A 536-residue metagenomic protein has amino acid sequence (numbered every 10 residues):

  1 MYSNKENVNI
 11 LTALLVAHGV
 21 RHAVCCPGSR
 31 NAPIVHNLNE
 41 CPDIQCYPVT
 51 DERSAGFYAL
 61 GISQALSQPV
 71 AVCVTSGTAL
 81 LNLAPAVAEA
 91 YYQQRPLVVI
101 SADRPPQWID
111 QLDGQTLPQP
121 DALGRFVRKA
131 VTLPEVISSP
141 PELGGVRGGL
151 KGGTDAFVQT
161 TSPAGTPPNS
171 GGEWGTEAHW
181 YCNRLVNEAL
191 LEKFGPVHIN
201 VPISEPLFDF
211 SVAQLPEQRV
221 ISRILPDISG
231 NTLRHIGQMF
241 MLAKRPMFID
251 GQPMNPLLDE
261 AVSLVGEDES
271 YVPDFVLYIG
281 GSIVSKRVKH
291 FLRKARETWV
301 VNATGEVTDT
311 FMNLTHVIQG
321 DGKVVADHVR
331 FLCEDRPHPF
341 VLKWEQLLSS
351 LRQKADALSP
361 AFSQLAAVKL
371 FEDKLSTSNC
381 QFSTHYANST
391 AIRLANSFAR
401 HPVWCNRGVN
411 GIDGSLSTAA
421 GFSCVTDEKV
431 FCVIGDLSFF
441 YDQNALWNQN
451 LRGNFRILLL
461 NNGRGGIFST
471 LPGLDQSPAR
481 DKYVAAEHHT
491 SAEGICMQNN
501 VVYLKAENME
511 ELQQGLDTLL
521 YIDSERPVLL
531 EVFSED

Functional and structural regions predicted by a protein language model:
Y2, I137, L292-T390, S491-I495 (+2 more regions): Phosphate/pyrophosphate-binding active-site segments
N4-A88: N-terminal cofactor/phosphate-binding cores enriched in small/glycine residues, especially glycine-rich loops such as
V8-L11, V16, C26-R30, I34-L38 (+1 more regions): Active-site diphosphate/adenylate-binding microenvironment
R21-V24, Q45-Y47, A65-R104, V272-G280 (+2 more regions): A short, small-residue-rich loop immediately preceding and capping a beta-strand
I100, Q107-K129, P140, S397-D536: Thiamine diphosphate
L143-G148, G171: Glycine-biased, low-complexity coil/linker segments
H179-R184, E188-L242: Conformationally flexible catalytic loops at phosphate/diphosphate-handling active centers
L242, P246-W299, V307-T310, R400-D427 (+2 more regions): Glycine-rich, anion-gripping cofactor-binding loops and their flanking helix/strand elements in enzyme active sites
